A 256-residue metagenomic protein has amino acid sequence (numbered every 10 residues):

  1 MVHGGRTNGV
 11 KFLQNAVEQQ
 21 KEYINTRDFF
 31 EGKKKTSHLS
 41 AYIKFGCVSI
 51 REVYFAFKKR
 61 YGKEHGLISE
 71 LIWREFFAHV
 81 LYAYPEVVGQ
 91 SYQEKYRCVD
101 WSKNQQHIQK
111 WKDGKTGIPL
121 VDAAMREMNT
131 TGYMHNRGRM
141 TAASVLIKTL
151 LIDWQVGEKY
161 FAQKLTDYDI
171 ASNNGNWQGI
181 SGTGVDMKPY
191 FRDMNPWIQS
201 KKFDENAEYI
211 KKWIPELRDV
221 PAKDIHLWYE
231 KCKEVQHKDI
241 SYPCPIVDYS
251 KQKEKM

Functional and structural regions predicted by a protein language model:
M1-K95, F203-D204, E208-K255: Glycine/tryptophan-enriched, flexible segments
I24-N25, K35-H38, K103-G114, V121-Y133: Active-site-adjacent structural elements in folded domains
E31-G32, A41-I50, H79, K103 (+9 more regions): Generic structural "secondary-structure junction" signal
S49, L120, G138-R139, Y209: Catalytic-loop motifs flanking and including active-site residues across diverse enzymes
H65-H79, M128-Q178, V185, K201-E208: Structured ligand/cofactor/substrate-binding pocket environments in proteins
A78-V121: Aromatic-anchored, charged helix-turn/loop surface patch used as a conserved interaction hotspot
Y96, D100-W101, F161-S241: C-terminal, helix-dominated tail/subdomain
D122, M140, S250-E254: A broad detector of short, well-ordered amphipathic alpha-helices that serve as recognition/interaction surfaces
